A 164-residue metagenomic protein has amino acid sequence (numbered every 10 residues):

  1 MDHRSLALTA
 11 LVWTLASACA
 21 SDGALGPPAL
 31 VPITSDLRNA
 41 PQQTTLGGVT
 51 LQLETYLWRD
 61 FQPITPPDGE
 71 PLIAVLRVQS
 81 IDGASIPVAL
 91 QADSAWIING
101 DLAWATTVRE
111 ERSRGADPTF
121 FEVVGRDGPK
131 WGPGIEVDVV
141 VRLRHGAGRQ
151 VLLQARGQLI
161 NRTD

Functional and structural regions predicted by a protein language model:
M1-L8: Bacterial N-terminal signal peptides that target proteins for export
L15-A18: C-terminal motif of bacterial Sec signal peptides marking the signal peptidase cleavage site
A20-G23: Bacterial signal peptide processing site
G26-V49: Post-signal peptide N-terminal segment of mature Sec-exported envelope proteins
L51-S80, P87: Contiguous beta-strand segments within globular domains
R77, I81-A84, D101-V151: Short, solvent-exposed, Trp/other aromatic-anchored flexible loops in extracytoplasmic proteins
A84-A92: Short, hydrophobic/aromatic beta-strand segments
R149-D164: Short beta-strand elements
